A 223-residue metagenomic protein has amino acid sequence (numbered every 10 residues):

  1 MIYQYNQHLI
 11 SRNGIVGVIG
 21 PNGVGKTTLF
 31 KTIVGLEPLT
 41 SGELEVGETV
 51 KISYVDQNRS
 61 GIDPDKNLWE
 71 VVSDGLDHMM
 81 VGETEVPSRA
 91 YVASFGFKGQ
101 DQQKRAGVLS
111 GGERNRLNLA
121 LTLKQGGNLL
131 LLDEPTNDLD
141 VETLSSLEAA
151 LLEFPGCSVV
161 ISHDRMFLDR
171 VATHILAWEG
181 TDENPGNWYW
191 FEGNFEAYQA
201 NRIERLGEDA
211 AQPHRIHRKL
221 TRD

Functional and structural regions predicted by a protein language model:
M1-D223: ABC ATP-binding cassette signature C-motif
